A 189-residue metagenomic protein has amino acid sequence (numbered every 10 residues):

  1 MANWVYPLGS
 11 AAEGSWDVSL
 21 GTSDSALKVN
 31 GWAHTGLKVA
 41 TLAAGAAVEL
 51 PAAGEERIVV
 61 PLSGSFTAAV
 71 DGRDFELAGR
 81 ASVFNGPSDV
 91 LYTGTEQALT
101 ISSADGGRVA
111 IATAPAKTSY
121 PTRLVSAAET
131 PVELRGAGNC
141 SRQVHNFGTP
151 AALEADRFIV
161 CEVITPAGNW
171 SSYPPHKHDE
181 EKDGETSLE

Functional and structural regions predicted by a protein language model:
M1-A11: Intrinsically disordered, low-complexity terminal regions
S10-E49, C140-E189: A short glycine-rich, His/Asp/Glu-containing loop-to-beta-strand
N30, L37-E56, L62-S63, D74-L77 (+1 more regions): N-terminal, charged/glycine-rich beta-strand/loop interface patches
A53-F75, A167-G168, E180-E189: Glycine- and acidic-residue-biased ligand/ion/polar-headgroup-sensing regions
D74-P87, Y92-Q97, L124-E129, Q143-V144: Short acidic (Asp/Glu) patches
S82-Y120: Ligand-binding loop in jelly-roll beta-barrel domains
G106-A167: Surface-exposed beta-loop interaction hotspot
